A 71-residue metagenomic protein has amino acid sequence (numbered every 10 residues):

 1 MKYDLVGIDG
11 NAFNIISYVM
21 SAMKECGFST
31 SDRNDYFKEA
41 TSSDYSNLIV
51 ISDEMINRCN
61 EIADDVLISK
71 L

Functional and structural regions predicted by a protein language model:
M1-L71: Long, contiguous binding/interaction regions
